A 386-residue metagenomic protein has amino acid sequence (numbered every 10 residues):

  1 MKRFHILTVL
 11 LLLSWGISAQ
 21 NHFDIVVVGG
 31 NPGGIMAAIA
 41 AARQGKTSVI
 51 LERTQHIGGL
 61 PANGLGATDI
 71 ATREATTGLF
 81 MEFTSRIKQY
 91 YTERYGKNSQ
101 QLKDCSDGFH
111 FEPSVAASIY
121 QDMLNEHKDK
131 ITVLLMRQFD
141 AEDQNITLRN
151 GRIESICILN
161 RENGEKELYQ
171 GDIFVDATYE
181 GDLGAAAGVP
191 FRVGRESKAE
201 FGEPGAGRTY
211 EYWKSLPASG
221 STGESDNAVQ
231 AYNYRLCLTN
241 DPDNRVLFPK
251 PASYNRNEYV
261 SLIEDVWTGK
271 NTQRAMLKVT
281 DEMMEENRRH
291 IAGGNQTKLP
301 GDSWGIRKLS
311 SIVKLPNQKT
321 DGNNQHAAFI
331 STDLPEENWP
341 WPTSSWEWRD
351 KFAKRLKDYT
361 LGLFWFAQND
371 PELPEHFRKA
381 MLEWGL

Functional and structural regions predicted by a protein language model:
M1-N21: Bacterial Sec-dependent N-terminal signal peptides
N21-N31: Beta1/beta-strand and adjacent pyrophosphate-binding region of the FAD-binding site in flavoprotein oxidoreductases
D24, G45-S48, D172: Residues that mark the start of a beta-strand
G34: N-terminal Rossmann-fold NAD(P) dinucleotide-binding loop
A41: Aromatic pocket-lining residues of Rossmann-like dinucleotide-binding sites
K46-T47, E52-N145, R192, F201 (+1 more regions): Conserved N-terminal/central alpha/beta ligand/cofactor-binding core
M136-S155, E162-I173, A177-L386: Flavin (FAD/FMN)-binding glycine-rich loop and adjacent Rossmann-like elements that form
